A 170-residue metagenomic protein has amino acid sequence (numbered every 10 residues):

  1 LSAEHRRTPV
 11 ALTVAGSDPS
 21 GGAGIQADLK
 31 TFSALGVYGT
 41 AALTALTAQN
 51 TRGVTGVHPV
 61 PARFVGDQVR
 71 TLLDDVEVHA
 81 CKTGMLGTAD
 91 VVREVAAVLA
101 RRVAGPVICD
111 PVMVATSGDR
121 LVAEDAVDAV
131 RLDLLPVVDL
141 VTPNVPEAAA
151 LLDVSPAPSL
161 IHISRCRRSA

Functional and structural regions predicted by a protein language model:
L1-T55: Glycine-rich phosphate/adenosyl-contacting loop at the front of the ribokinase-like
A23, V60-F64, V122, A126: Short secondary-structure boundary/capping elements
A45-T51, E77, E147-A149: A short small-residue
R52-V60, G87, E124: Active-site pocket-shaping loop/turn-to-helix segments
T55-T71: Glycine-rich, highly charged phosphate/nucleotide-binding loops
R70-V78: Phosphate/pyrophosphate-binding loops at sites that engage ATP/ADP/AMP, CoA/4′-phosphopantetheine, polyphosphate
A80-T83, T88-S159: Conserved beta-alpha-beta core of the PfkB/ribokinase-like small-molecule kinase fold
I161-A170: Single conserved hydrophobic/aromatic residue that forms the stacking wall/gate of nucleotide- or nucleobase-binding
